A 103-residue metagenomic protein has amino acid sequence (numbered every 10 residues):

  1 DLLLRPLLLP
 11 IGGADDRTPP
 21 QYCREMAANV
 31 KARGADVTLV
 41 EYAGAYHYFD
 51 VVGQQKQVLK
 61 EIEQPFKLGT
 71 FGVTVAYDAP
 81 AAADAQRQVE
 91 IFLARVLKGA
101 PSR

Functional and structural regions predicted by a protein language model:
D1-R5, Q57-K60: Mobile cap/lid helix-loop segments that gate and shape the active-site cleft of serine hydrolases
L3, L8-I11, D15, Y42: Short beta-strand/loop motif that positions the catalytic acidic residue of the alpha/beta-hydrolase fold
R5, P19-N29, Q54: Short alpha-helix in the alpha/beta-hydrolase fold that links the catalytic acid
A14-T18, H47-Y48: Acidic catalytic loop of the alpha/beta-hydrolase fold
V30-A35: Short helix-capping segments at alpha-helix termini
D36-R103: C-terminal catalytic histidine-bearing segment of alpha/beta-hydrolase fold enzymes
